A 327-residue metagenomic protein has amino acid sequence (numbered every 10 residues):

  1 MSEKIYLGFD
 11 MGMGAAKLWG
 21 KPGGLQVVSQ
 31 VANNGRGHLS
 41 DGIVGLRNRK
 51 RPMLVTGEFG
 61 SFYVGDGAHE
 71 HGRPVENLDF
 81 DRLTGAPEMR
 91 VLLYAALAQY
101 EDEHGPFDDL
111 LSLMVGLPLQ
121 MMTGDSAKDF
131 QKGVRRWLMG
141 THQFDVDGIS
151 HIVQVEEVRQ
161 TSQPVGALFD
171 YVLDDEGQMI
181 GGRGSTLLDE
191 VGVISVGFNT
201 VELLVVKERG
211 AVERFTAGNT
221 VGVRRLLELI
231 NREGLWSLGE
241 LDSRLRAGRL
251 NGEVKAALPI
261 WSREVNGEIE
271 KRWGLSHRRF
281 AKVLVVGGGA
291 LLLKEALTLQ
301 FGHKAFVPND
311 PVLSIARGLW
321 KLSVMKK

Functional and structural regions predicted by a protein language model:
M1-V191, E213-V223, N251-K282, G288-K327: Nucleotide/phosphate-binding catalytic cleft detector across ATP-hydrolyzing and phosphate-transferring enzymes
E190-I194, N199-V205: Conserved active-site beta-strand-loop modules that form the wall/rim of enzyme catalytic pockets and either contain
N199-E202, L241, V265-G267: Short hydrophobic/aromatic-rich motifs at helix boundaries and adjacent loops
E202-S237: Glycine/GP-enriched mid-protein hinge/lid loop-to-helix segment characteristic of carbohydrate kinases
V223-W261: A mobile "lid/hinge" subdomain adjacent to the ATP/sugar-phosphate binding pocket shared across diverse ATP-dependent
